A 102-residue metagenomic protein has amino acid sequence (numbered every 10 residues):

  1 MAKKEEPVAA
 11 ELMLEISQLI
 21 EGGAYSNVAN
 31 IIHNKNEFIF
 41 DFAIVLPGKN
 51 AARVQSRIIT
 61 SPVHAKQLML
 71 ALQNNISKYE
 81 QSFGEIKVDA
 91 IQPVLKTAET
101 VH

Functional and structural regions predicted by a protein language model:
M1-V63, Q67-S77, Q81-H102: N-terminal intrinsically disordered, cationic/polar leader segments that include organellar targeting peptides
